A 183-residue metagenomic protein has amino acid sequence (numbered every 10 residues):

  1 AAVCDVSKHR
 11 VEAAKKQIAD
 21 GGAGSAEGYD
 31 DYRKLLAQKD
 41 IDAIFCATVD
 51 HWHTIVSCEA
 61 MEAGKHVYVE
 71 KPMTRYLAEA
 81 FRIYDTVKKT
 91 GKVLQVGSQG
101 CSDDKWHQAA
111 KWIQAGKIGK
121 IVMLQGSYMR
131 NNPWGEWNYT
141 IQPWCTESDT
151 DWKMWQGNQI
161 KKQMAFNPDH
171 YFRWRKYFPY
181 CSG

Functional and structural regions predicted by a protein language model:
A1-V69, R75-V93: N-terminal glycine-/serine-/threonine-rich beta1-alpha1-beta2 phosphate-ribose binding loop of Rossmann-like
A2, G97-G100, D169, G183: Short, surface-exposed alpha-helical recognition segments that flank or form part of ligand/macromolecule-binding
D5-S7, T48, Q125-Y128, Q159: Residues that line or immediately flank small-molecule/substrate-binding pockets and catalytic motifs
K8, R33, Q99, M129 (+2 more regions): Residues that form or immediately flank small-molecule/cofactor binding pockets and catalytic motifs
V11-A13, Q38, P133-G135, Q163-A165: Short, solvent-exposed loop/turn elements at domain surfaces
C46, P72, S98, F166: Glycine- and other small-residue-rich loops at beta-strand/loop junctions that grip anionic moieties
H66-Y68, T74-G157: A contiguous active-site-proximal alpha/beta segment in oxidoreductase catalytic domains
P143-G183: Glycine-rich, aromatic-lined ligand/substrate-binding cores of catalytic and carbohydrate-binding domains
